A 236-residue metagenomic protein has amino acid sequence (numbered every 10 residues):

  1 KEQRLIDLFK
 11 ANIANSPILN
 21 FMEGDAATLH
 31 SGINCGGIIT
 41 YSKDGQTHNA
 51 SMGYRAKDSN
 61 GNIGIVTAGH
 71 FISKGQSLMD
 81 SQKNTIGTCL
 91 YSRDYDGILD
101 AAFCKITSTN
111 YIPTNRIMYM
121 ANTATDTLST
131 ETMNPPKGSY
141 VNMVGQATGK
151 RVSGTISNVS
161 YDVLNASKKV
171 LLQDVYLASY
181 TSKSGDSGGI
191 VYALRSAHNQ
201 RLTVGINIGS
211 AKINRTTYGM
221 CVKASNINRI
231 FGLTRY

Functional and structural regions predicted by a protein language model:
K1-L5: Short glycine/threonine-rich beta-strand-turn micro-motifs
F9-A27: Short, structured interface segments
M22-Y236: Terminal interaction modules at protein C-ends
